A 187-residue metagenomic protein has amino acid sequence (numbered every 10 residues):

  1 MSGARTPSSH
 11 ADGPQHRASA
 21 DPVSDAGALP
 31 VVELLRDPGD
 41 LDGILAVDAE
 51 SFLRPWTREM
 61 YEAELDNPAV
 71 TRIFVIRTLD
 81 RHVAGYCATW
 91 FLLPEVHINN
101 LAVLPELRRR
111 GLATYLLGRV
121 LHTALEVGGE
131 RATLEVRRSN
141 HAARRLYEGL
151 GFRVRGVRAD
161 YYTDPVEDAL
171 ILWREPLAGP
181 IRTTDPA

Functional and structural regions predicted by a protein language model:
G3-H10, H16-R17, G27, E33-R108 (+2 more regions): Acetyl-CoA-dependent GNAT
E33, R109, E135-V136, V154: Conserved SAM-binding loop
L104, R108, R137-S139, D164: Residue-level recognition of the GNAT/N-acetyltransferase active site
L117, S139-A143, D160-P165: Short glycine/proline-centered loop/turn elements that form peptide/ligand docking sites
T133-E135, E148, R153-I171: Conserved catalytic-core motifs of GNAT/GCN5-like acyltransferases
